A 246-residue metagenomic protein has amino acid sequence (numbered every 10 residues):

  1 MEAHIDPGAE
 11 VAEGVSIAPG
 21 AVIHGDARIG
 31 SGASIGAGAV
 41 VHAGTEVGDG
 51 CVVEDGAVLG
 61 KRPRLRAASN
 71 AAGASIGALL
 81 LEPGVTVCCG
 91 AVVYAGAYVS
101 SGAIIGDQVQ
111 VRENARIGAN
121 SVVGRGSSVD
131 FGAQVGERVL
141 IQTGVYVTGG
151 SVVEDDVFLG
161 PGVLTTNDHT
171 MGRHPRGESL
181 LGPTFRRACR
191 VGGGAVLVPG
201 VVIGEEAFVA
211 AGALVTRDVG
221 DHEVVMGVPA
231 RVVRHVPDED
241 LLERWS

Functional and structural regions predicted by a protein language model:
M1-E2, S246: Short, low-complexity, intrinsically disordered N-terminal peptides in bacterial proteins
A3-R66, N70-M226, R231-V232: Structural signal for interior beta-strand "rungs" in well-ordered beta-sheet cores of soluble enzyme domains
H222, V236-S246: A glycine/serine/threonine-rich, flexible loop-to-helix segment that serves as the NAD(P) cofactor-binding "lid"
